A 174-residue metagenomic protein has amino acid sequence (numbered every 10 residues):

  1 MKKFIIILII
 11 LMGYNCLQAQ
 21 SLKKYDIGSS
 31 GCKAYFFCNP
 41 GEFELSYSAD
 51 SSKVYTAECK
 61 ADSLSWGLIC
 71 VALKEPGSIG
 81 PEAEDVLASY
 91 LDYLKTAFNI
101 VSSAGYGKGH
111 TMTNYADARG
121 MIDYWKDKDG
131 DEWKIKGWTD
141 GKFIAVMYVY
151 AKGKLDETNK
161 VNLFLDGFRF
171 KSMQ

Functional and structural regions predicted by a protein language model:
M1-L22: Bacterial Sec-dependent N-terminal signal peptides
L8, C70-A72, S172-Q174: Acidic, metal/ion-handling microdomains and their immediate structural contexts
Q20, G28, P40-G41, A83-S102 (+1 more regions): Surface-exposed amphipathic alpha-helical segments
Q20-S29, Y47-A49: Short acidic/polar N-terminal linker immediately downstream of export determinants
C32-E58, L91-T139: Signature of long, low-cysteine stretches enriched in small and polar/charged residues
T56-S89, A145-Y148: A short acidic-to-branched-hydrophobic micro-motif
L73-P76, G130, K152-L155: Solvent-exposed loop/turn segments at secondary-structure junctions within structured extracellular/periplasmic domains
